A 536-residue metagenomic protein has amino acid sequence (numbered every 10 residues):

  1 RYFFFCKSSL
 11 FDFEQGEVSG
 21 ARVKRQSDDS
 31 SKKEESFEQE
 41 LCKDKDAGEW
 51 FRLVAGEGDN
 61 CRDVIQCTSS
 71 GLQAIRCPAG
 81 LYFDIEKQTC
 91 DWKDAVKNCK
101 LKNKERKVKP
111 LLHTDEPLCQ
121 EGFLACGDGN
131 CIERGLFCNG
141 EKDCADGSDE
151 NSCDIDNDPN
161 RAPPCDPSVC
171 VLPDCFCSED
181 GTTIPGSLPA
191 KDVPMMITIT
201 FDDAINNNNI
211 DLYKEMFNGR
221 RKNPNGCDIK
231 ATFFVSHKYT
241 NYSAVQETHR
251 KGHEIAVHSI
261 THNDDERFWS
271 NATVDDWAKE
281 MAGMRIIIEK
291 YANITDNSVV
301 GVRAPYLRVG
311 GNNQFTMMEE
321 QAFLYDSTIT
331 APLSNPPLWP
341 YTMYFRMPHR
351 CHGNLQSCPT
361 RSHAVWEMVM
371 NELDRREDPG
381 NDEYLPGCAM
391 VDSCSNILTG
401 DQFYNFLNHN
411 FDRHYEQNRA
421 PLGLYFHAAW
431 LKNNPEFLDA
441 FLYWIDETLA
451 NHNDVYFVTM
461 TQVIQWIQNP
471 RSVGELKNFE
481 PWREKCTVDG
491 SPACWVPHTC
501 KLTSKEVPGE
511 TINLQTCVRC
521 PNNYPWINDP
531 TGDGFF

Functional and structural regions predicted by a protein language model:
R1-Y2: Low-complexity, disordered terminal segments
C6, C42, C61, C67 (+18 more regions): Disulfide-bonded cysteines in secreted/extracellular proteins and peptides
C6-L136, G140-D154: Cysteine-rich, disulfide-bonded extracellular modules and peptides in secreted proteins and receptor ectodomains
C77-G80, T89, A95-V96, N103-E105 (+7 more regions): Short coil/turn segments at secondary-structure boundaries
R161-E254, T261-D265, V274, E280-T316 (+11 more regions): Active-site beta->alpha N-cap acidic-glycine motif
P340-Y404, N410-R413: Aromatic-lined glycan-binding groove of carbohydrate-active enzymes
S472-V473, N478-F479: Beta/coil-rich, acidic/histidine-enriched accessory regions frequently appended to metallopeptidases
